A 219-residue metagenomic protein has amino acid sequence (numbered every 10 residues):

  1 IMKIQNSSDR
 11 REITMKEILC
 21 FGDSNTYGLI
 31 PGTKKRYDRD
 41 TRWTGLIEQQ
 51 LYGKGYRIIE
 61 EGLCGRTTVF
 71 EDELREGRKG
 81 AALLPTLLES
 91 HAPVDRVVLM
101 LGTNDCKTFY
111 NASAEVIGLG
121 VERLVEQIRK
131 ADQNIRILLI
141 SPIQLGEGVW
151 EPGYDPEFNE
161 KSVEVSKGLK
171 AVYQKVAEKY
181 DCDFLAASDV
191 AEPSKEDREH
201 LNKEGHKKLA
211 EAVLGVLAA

Functional and structural regions predicted by a protein language model:
I1-S8, A131, I137: Short intrinsically disordered, low-complexity coil segments enriched in acidic
I4, R11-L63, V69-L74, L87-H91 (+2 more regions): Serine-esterase "nucleophile elbow" of acetyl-processing enzymes
S7-R10, T103: Intrinsically disordered, low-complexity regulatory regions of eukaryotic regulatory proteins
K54, R78-A219: Alpha-helical cap/lid subdomain in secreted, periplasmic, or secretory-pathway luminal O-acyl-processing enzymes
